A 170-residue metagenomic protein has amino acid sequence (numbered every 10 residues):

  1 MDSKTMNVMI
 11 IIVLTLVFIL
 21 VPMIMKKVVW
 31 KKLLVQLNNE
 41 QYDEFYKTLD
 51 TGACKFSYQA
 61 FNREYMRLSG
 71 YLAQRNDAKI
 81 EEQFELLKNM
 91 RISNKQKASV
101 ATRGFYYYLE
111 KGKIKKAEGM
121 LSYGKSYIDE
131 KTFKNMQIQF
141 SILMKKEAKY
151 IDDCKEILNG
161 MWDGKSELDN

Functional and structural regions predicted by a protein language model:
M1-I12: Feature marks short, highly hydrophobic, charge-poor N-terminal signal-anchor/signal peptide-like helices that anchor
F18-E44: Transmembrane-cytosolic junction motif
V21-K31, F56-Y65, S93-T102, I128-I138 (+1 more regions): Generic helix N-cap/helix-start motif at coil->alpha-helix transitions
K31, V35, M66-A73, R103-Y107 (+1 more regions): Residue-level signature for tetratricopeptide repeat
N39, Q74, K111, M144-A148: Structural motif corresponding to the intra-repeat A-B loop/turn of tetratricopeptide repeats
D43-G52, D77-N89, K113-Y127, A148-G164: Alpha-helical repeat scaffolds
F45-D77: Acidic, Ser/Thr-rich low-complexity segments on the non-lumenal side of membrane proteins
V100-M120: A membrane-cytosol interface segment of integral membrane proteins
